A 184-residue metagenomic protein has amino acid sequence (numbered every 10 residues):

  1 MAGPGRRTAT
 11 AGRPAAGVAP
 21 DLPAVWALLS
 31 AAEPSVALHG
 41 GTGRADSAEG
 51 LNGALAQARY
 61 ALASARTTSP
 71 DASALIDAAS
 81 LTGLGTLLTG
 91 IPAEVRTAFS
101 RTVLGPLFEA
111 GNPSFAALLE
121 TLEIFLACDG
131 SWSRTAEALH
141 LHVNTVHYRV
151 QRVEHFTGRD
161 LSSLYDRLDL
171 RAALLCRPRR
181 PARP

Functional and structural regions predicted by a protein language model:
M1-P184: Cytosolic nucleotide-utilizing catalytic cores of signal-transduction proteins
